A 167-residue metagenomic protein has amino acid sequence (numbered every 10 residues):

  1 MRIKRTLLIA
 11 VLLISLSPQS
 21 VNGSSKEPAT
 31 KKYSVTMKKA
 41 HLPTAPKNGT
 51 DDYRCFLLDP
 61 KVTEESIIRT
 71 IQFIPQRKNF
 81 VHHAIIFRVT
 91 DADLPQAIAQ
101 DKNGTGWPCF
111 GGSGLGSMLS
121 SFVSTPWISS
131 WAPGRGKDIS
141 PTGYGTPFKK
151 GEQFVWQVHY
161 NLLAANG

Functional and structural regions predicted by a protein language model:
M1, V21-S24: Generic low-polarity alpha-helical segments
M1-L7: Bacterial N-terminal signal peptides that target proteins for export
L8-S15: Bacterial N-terminal signal peptides
A10, S20-V21: Cleavable N-terminal signal peptides
L16-S17, P95: Hydrophobic alpha-helical membrane context
G23-G167: Beta-strand-centric surfaces of beta-sandwich/beta-rich domains
